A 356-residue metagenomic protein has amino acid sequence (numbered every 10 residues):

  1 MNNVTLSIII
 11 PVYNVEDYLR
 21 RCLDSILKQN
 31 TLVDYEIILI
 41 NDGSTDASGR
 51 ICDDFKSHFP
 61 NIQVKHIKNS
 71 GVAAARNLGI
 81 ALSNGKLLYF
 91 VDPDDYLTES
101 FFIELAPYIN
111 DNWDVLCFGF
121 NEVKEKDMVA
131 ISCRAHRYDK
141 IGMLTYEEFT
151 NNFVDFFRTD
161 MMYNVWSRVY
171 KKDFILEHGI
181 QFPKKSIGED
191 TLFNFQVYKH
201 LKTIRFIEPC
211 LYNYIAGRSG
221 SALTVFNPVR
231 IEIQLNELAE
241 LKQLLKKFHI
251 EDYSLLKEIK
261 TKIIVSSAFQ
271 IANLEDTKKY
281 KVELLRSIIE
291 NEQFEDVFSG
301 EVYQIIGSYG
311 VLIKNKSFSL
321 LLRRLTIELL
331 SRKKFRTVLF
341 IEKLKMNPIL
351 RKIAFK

Functional and structural regions predicted by a protein language model:
V4-S7, S25, E36, L192: Cell-envelope/extracellular polymer assembly enzymes that use nucleotide-activated donors
V15-K28: Short, well-formed alpha-helical segments that are part of the catalytic scaffolds of diverse glycosyltransferases
S25, N41-I51, K68: A conserved acidic beta->alpha catalytic loop
D34-G43, Q63-K68, P93: Short beta-strand/loop segment that forms part of the nucleotide-sugar
I67-S83: Glycine-rich, basic loop-to-helix element that forms the pyrophosphate-binding segment of sugar-nucleotide handling
V72, P93-I207, Y212-V229: Donor-binding/catalytic cores of nucleotide-activated saccharide and glycerol-phosphate transferases/polymerases
L88: Short aromatic/hydrophobic "clamp" motif used to bind/position activated sugar donors
L274-K356: Membrane-interface aromatic/basic loop that binds lipid-linked glycans or pyrophosphate carriers, typified by
